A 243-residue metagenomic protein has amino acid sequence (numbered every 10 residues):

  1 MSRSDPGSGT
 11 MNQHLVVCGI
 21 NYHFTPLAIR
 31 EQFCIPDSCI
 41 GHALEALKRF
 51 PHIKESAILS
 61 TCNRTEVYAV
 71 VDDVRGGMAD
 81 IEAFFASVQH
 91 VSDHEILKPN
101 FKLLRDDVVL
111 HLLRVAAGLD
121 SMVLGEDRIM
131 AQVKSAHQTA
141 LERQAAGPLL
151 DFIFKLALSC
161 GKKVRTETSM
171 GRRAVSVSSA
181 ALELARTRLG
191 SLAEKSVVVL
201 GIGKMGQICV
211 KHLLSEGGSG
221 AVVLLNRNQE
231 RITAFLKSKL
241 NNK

Functional and structural regions predicted by a protein language model:
S2-R3, G9-S121: A glycine-rich (often HGG/GG-containing) alpha/beta subdomain
H23, M122, I129, M205-Q207: Short, electropositive, low-hydrophobicity segments enriched in small/polar residues
E31, S169, G220: Conserved short-loop catalytic and cofactor-binding motifs
S38, H42, C62, G76 (+10 more regions): Conserved active-site and cofactor/substrate-binding residues in soluble primary-metabolism enzymes
E45, A83, L110, A131-K134 (+8 more regions): Solvent-exposed alpha-helical segments within well-ordered globular domains of core cellular machineries
I53, V91, K163, S219 (+1 more regions): A general structural signal for well-ordered secondary-structure junctions
E95-L192: Glycine/serine-rich phosphate-binding loop and adjoining beta1-alpha1 elements at the start of nucleotide-handling
L182, T187-K243: Glycine-rich phosphate/diphosphate-binding loop of Rossmann-like nucleotide-binding domains
